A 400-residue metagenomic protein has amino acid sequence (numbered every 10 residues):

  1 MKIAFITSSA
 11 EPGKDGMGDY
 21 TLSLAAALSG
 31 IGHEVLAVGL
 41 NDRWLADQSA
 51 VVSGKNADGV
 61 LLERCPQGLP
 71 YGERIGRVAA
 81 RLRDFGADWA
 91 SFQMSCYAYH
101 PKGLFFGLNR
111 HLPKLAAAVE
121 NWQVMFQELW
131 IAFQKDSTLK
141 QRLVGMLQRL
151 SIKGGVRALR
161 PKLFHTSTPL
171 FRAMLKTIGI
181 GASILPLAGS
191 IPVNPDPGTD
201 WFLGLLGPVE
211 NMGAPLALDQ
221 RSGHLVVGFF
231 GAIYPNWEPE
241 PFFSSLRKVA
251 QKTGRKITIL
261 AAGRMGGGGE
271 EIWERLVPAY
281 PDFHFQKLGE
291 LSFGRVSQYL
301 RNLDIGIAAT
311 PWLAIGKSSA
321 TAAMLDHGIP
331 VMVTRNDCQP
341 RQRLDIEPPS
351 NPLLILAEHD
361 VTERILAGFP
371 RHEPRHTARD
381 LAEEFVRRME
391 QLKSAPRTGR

Functional and structural regions predicted by a protein language model:
M1-S49, F85, A117-A118, L159 (+2 more regions): N-terminal subdomain of nucleotide-sugar transferases
T7-L22, L45, A98-G103, Y234-P239 (+1 more regions): A short, glycine/small-residue-rich beta-strand->loop->alpha-helix junction that serves as a flexible
T7-P12, A26-D84, F171, R264-E271: N-terminal strand-loop element at the rim of the active site of nucleotide-sugar-dependent glycosyltransferases
R110-K114, Q141-L163: Membrane-proximal helix-turn-helix segments that form the acceptor-binding/catalytic region of lipid-linked
F133-Q134, I152-I184, G189-P195, E271: A short, active-site helix/loop in glycosyltransferases that binds the activated sugar's phosphate group
V209-W237, L260: Conserved donor-binding/catalytic core segment of Leloir-type glycosyltransferases
A261-G263, E270-G294: Nucleotide-activated donor-binding/catalytic signature segment of Leloir-type glycosyltransferases, i.e., the conserved
L300-I315: Acidic donor-binding loop of glycosyltransferase active sites
